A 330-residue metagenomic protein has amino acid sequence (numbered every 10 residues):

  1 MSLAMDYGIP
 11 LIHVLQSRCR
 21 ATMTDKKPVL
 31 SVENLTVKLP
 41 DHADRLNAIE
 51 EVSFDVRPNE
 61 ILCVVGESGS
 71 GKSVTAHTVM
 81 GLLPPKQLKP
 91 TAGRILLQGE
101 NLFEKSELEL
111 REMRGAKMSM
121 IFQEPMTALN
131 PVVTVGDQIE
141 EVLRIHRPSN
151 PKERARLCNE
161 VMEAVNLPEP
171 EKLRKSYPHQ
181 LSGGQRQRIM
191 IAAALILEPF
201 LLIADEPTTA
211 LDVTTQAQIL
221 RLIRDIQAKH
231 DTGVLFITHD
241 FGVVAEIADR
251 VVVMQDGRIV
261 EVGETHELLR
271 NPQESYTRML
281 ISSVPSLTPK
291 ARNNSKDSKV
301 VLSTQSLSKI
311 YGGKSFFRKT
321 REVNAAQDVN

Functional and structural regions predicted by a protein language model:
P90-N101: Conserved ABC transporter NBD signature motif
N101, E153-K172: Conserved ABC ATPase "signature" region
S176-L181, Q185: Conserved ABC ATPase signature
I196-F200: A short, proline-enriched helix->beta-strand linker immediately N-terminal to the Walker B motif in ABC-type P-loop
V244-E246: A short, surface-exposed alpha-helical micro-motif characterized by mixed small hydrophobic and charged/polar residues
V262-G263, N271: ABC ATPase "signature
